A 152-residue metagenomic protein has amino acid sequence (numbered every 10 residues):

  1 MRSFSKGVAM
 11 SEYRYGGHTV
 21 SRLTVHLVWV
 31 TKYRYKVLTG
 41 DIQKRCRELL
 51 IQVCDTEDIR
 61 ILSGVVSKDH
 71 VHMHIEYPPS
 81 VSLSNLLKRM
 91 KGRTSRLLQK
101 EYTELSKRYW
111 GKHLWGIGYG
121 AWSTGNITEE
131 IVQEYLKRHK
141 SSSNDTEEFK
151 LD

Functional and structural regions predicted by a protein language model:
M1-D152: Basic nucleic-acid-binding interfaces
